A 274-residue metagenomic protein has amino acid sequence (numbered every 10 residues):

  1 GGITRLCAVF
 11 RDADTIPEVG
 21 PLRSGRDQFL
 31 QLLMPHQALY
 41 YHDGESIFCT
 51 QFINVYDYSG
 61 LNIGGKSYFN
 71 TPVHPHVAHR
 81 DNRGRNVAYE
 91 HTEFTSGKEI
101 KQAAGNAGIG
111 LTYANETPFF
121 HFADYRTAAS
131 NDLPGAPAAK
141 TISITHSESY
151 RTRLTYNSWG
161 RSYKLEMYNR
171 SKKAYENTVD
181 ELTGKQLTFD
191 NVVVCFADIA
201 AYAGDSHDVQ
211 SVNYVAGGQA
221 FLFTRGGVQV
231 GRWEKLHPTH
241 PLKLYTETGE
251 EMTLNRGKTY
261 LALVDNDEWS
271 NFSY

Functional and structural regions predicted by a protein language model:
G1-Y274: A surface/extracellular/periplasmic glyco- and lipid-processing/surface-interacting theme
